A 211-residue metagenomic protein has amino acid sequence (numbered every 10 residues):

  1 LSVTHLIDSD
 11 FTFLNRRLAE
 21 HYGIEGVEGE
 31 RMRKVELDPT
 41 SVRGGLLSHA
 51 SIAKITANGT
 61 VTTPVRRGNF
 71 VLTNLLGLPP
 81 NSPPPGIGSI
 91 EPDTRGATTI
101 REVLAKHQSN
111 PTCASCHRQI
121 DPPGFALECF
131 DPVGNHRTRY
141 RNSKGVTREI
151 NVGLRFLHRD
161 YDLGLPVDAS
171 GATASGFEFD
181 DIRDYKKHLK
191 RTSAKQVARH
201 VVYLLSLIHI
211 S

Functional and structural regions predicted by a protein language model:
L1-D10, E30-R33, S82-E91, R199-L204: Short coil/turn segments at secondary-structure boundaries
S2-V3, D10, L14, R67 (+4 more regions): Stable alpha-helical elements in mature extracytoplasmic
A19, K34-I182, L189-Q196: Sequence context surrounding c-type heme c attachment/ligation sites in exported
Y22-K34: Short, well-structured beta-strand/strand-turn elements
I208-I210: Conserved small/polar residues in nucleotide/adenosyl-binding loops
